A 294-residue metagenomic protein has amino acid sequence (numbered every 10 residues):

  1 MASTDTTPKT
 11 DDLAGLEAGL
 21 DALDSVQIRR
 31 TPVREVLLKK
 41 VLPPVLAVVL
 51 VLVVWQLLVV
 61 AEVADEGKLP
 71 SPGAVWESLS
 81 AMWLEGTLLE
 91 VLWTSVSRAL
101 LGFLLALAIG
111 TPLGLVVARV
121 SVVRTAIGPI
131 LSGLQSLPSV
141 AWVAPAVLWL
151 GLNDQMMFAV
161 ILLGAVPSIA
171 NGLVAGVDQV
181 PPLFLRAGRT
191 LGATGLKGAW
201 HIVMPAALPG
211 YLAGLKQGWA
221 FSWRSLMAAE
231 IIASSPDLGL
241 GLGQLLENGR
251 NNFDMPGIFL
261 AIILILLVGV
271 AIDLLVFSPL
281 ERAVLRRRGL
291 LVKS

Functional and structural regions predicted by a protein language model:
I28-V36, V60-L104, Q244, N248: Periplasmic/extracellular loop-to-transmembrane helix junction in inner-membrane transport proteins
I28-V59: N-terminal signal-anchor/first transmembrane alpha helix
L101-L131: Transmembrane-helix boundary motif in ABC transporter permease subunits
S121, M255, F259-S294: C-terminal transmembrane helix and the adjacent membrane-cytosol boundary/short C-terminal tail of inner/organellar
S132-S168, A175-G176: Generic hydrophobic transmembrane alpha-helix motif, especially the helices
L148-W149, S225-M255, F259, L264 (+1 more regions): Glycine-rich helix-loop "coupling/hinge" segments at transmembrane-helix boundaries in multipass transporters
A159-L163, G195-A229, L260: Transmembrane alpha-helices
V177-L183, A187-A207: Short helix-to-coil transition segments within interhelical loops that connect adjacent transmembrane helices
